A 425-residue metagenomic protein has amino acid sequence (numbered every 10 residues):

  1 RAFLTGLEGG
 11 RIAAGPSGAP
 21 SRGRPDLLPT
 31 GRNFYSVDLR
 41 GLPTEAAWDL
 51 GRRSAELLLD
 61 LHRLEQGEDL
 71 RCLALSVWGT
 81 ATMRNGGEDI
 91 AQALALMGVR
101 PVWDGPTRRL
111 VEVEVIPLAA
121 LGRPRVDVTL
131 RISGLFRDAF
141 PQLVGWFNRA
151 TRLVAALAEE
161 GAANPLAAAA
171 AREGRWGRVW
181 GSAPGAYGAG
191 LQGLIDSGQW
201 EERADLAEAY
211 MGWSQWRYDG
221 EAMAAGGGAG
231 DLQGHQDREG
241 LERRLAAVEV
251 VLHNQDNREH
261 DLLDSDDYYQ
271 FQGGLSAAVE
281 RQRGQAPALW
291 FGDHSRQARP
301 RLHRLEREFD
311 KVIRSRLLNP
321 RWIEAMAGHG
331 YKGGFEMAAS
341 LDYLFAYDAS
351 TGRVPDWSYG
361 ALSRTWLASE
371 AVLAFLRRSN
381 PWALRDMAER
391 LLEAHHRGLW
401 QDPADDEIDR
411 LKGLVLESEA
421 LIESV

Functional and structural regions predicted by a protein language model:
R1-V425: Ligand/cofactor-recognition surfaces for anionic moieties
